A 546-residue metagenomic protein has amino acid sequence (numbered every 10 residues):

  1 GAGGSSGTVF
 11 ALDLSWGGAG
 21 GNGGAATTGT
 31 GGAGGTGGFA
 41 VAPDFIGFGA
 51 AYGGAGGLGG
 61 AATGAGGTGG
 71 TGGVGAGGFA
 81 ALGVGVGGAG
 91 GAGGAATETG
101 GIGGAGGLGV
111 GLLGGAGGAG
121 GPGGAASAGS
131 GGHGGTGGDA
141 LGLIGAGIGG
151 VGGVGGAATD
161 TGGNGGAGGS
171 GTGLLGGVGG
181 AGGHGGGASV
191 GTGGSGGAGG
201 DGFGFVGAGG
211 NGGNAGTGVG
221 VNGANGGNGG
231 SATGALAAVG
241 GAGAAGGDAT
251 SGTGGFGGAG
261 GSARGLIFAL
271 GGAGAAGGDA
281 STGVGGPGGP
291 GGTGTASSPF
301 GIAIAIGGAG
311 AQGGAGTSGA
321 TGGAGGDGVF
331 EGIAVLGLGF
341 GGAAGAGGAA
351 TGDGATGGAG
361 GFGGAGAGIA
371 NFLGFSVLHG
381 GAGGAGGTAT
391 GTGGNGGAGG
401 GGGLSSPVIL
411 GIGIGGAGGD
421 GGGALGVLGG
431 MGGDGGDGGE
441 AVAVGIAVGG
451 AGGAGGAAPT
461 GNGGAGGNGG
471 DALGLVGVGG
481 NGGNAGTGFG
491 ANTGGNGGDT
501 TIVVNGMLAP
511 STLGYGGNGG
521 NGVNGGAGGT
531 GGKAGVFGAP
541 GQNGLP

Functional and structural regions predicted by a protein language model:
G1-P546: Glycine-centric low-complexity repeats
